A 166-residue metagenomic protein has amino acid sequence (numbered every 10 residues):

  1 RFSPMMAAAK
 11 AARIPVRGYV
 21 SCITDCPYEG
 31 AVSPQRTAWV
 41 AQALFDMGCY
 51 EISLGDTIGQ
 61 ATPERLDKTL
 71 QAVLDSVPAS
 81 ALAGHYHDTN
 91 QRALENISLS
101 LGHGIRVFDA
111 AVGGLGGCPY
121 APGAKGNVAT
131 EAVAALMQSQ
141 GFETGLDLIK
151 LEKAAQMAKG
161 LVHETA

Functional and structural regions predicted by a protein language model:
R1-A166: Catalytic cores and adjacent flexible loops of soluble metabolic enzymes that perform enolate/carbanion chemistry on
